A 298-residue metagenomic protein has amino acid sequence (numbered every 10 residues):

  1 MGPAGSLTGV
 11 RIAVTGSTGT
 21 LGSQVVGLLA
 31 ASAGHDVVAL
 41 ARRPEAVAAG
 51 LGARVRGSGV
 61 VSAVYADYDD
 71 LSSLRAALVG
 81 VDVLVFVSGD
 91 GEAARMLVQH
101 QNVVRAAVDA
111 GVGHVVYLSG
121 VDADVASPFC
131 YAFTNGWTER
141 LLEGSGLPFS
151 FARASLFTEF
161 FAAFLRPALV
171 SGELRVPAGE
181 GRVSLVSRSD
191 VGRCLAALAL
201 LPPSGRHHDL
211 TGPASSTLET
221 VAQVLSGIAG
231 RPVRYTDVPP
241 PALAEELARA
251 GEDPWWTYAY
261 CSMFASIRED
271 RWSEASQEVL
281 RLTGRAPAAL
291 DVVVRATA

Functional and structural regions predicted by a protein language model:
V10-H35: N-terminal Rossmann NAD(P)H-binding glycine-rich loop of SDR-like oxidoreductase domains
A39-A110, D124: NAD(P)H-binding glycine-rich loop region in Rossmannoid oxidoreductase-like domains and their noncatalytic homologs
G89-V170: Glycine-/Pro-rich loop/turn segments that contact NAD(P) or position catalytic residues in Rossmann-like domains
F160-A168, L198-H208, W272-S273: Glycine/proline-rich active-site loop of Rossmann-fold NAD(P)-dependent oxidoreductases
P177-A197, R206, T217: Substrate-positioning beta->alpha
P177-G181, H208-S215, A229-G230, D237 (+1 more regions): Glycine-rich Rossmann NAD(P)(H)-binding loop
V224-E269: Terminal hydrophobic/aromatic helix or amphipathic segment near a protein terminus
E278, T283-A298: Amphipathic terminal alpha-helices
